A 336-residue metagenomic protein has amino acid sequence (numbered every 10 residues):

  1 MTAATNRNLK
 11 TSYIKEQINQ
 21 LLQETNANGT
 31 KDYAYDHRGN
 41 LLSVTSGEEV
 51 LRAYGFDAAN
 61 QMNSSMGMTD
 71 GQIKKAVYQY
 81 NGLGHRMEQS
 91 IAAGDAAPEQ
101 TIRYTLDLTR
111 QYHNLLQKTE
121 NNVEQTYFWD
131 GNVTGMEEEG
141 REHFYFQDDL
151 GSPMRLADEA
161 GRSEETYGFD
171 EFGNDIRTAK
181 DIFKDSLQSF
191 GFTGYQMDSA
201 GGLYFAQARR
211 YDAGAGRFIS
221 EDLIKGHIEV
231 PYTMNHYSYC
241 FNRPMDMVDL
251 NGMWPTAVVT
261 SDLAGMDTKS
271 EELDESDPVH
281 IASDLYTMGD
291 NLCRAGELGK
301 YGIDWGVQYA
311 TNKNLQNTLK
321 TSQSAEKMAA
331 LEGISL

Functional and structural regions predicted by a protein language model:
M1-T5, K10-T25, T30-A34, N40-T45 (+12 more regions): Beta-strand elements of repeat-based all-beta scaffolds
R7-K15, Q23, E138-Q207, F241 (+1 more regions): A motif-centric feature for acidic-aromatic and gly/ser/thr-rich catalytic loops and repeats
S12-Y13, Y33, Y54, Y78 (+8 more regions): A residue-level detector for well-ordered beta-strand positions
H37, A58, D149, D212-G214: A cytosolic small-molecule/anion-sensing beta-strand core signal
Q125, D130, Q188, Q207 (+1 more regions): Activation loop
A160-T178, A200-L203, A213-V258, L263: Short turn/helix-capping motifs enriched in Asx and small/polar residues
T256-L336: Membrane-interacting helical modules
